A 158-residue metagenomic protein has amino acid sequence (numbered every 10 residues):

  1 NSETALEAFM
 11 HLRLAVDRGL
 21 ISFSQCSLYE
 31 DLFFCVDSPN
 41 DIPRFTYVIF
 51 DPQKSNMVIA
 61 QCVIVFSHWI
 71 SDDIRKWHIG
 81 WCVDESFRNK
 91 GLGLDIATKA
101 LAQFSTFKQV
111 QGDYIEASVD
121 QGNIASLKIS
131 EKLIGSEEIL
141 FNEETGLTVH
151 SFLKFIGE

Functional and structural regions predicted by a protein language model:
N1-F23, F33-F34, D41-E158: Acyl-donor (CoA/ACP) binding surface of acyl/acetyltransferases
C26-L28: Walker A/P-loop-proximal flanking segment of P-loop NTPase domains
